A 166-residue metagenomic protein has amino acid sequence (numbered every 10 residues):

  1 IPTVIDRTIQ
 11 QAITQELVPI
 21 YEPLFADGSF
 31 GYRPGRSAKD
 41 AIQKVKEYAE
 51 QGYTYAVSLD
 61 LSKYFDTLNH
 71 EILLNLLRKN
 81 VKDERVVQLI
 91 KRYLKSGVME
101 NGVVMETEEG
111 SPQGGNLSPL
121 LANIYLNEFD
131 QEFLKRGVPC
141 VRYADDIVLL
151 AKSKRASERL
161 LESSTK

Functional and structural regions predicted by a protein language model:
I1-P2, D6, F30, P34: Short secondary-structure transition/capping motifs
V4-T14, I42, K46, L74: Duplex nucleic acid-engaging cores and interfaces of nucleic-acid transaction enzymes
Q11, Q15-G28: Electropositive, glycine- and tryptophan-enriched low-complexity nucleic-acid-binding patches
L24-G28, Y32-T165: Conserved polymerase palm-domain catalytic core
